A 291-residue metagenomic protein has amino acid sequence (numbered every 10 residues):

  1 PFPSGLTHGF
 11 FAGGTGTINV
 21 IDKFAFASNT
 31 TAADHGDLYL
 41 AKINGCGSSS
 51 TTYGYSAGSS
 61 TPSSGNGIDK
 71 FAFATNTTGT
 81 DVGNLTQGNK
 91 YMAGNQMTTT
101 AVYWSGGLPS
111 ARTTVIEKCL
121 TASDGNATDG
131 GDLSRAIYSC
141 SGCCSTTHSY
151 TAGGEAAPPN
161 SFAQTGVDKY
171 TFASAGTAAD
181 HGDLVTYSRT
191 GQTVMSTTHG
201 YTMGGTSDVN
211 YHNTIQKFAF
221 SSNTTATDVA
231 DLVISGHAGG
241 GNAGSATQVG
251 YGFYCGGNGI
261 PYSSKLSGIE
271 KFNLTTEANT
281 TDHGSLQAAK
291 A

Functional and structural regions predicted by a protein language model:
P1-A291: Polar, enzyme-active/binding microenvironments
